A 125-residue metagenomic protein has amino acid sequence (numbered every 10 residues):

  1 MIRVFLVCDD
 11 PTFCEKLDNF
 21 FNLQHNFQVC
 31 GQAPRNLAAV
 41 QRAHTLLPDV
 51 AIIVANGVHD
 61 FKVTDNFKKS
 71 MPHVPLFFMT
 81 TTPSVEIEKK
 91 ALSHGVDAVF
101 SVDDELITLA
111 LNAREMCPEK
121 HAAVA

Functional and structural regions predicted by a protein language model:
M1-T12, L17, F21, A51: Conserved acidic segment of CheY-like receiver
N26-R35: Short hydrophobic/Thr-rich beta-strand motif most characteristic of the beta2 strand and flanking loop of CheY-like
P34-V50: Acidic, metal-coordinating helix/loop segments flanking the phosphotransfer/catalytic sites of two-component signaling
R35, D60, T82-E86: Negatively charged, flexible loop motifs adjacent to catalytic sites in prokaryotic signal transduction proteins
F61-H73: Short amphipathic alpha-helix used as the core "switch/output" element in two-component signaling
P83-F100, D104: Alpha4 helix (beta4-alpha4-beta5 surface) of REC/receiver domains from two-component response regulators
A113-A125: The C-terminal output helix
